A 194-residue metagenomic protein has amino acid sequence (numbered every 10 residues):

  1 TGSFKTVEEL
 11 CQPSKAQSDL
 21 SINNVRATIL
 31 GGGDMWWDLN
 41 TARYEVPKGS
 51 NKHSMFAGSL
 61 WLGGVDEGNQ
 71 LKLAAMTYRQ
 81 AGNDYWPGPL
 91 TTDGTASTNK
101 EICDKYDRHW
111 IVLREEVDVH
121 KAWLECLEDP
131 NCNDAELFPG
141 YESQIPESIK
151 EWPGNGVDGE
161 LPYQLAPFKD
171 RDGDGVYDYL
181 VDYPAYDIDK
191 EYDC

Functional and structural regions predicted by a protein language model:
T1-C194: A long-range scaffold signal marking pre-active-site subdomains of enzyme folds
